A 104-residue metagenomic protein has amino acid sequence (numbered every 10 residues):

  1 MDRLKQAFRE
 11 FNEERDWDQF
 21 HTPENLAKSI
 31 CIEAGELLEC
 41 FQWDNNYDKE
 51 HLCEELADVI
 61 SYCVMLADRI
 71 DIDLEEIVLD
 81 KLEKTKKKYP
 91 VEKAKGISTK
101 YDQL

Functional and structural regions predicted by a protein language model:
M1-L56, I60-L104: Flexible "arm" and connector segments at domain edges
